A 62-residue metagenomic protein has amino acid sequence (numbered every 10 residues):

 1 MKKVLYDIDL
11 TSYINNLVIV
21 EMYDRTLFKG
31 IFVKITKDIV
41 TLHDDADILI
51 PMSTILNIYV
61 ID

Functional and structural regions predicted by a protein language model:
M1-K29, V33-D62: Short glycine-rich, low-complexity segments
